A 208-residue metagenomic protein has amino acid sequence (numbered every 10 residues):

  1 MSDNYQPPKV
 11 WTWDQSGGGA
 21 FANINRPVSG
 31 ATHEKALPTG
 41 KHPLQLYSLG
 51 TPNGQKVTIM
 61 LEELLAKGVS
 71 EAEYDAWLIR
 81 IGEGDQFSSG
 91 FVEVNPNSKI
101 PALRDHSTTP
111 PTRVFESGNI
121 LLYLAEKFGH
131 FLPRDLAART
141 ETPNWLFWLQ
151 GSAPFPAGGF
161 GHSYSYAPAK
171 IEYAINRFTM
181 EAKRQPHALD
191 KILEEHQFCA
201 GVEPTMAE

Functional and structural regions predicted by a protein language model:
M1-M180: GST-like domain detector, emphasizing the conserved glutathione-binding G-site in the N-terminal thioredoxin-like
H130, K191-E203: Surface-exposed helix-capping loop/turn segments at secondary-structure junctions
P156-G161, C199-E208: GST superfamily/GST-like fold recognition
I175-L193: Amphipathic alpha-helical packing segments from all-alpha helical-bundle domains
